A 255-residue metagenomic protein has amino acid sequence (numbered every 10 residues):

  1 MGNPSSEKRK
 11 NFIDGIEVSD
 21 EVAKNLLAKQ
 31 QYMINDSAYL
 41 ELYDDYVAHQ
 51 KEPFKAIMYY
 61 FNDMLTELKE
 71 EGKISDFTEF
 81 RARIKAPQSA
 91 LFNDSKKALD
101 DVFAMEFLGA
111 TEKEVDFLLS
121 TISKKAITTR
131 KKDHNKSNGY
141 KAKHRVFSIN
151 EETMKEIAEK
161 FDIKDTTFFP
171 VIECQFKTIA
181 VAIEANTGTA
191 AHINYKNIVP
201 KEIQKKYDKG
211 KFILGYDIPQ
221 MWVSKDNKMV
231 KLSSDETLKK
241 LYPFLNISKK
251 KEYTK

Functional and structural regions predicted by a protein language model:
P4-N62, L68, G72, I157-K255: An acidic, glycine-/histidine-flanked metal-binding catalytic module
L68-A82, I122-N135: Short secondary-structure junctions
E79-N93: Core structural elements
A90-D100, I163-D165: Short, flexible, solvent-exposed loop/turn segments with mixed acidic/basic and small polar residues
D101-M105: Short amphipathic alpha-helical segments
G109, F147-I149, F176-T178: Flexible glycine-/small-residue-rich
A110-E114: Helix N-cap motif at beta-to-alpha junctions
I122-K164: Short Gly/Thr-rich strand-loop-strand
